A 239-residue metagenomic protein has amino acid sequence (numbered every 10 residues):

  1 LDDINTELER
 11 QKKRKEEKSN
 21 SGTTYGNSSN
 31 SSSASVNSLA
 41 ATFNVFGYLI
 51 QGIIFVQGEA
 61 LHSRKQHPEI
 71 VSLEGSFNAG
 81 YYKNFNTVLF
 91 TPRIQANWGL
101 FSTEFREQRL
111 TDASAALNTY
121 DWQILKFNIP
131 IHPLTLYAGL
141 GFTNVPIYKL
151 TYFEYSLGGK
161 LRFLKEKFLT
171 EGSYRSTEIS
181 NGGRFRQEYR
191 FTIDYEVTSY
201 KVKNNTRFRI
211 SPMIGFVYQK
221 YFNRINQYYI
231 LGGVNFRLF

Functional and structural regions predicted by a protein language model:
L1-Q66: Cleavable N-terminal export/targeting peptides
A60-H67, G75-T91: Surface-exposed strand-loop-strand hairpins of Gram-negative outer-membrane beta-barrel proteins
L61-V71, N97-L100, I129-T135, L164-K167 (+1 more regions): Short loop/turn motifs that connect adjacent beta-strands in outer-membrane beta-barrel proteins
E69-V71, N86-F90, N97-G99, A116-Y120 (+5 more regions): Residues that define the transmembrane beta-barrel architecture of outer-membrane proteins
L73-A79, T103-F105, L136-L140, L157 (+4 more regions): Membrane-embedded beta-strand positions of outer-membrane beta-barrel proteins
F77-K83, W98-S102, E107-A113, K126-N128 (+6 more regions): Transmembrane beta-strands of outer-membrane beta-barrel pores
A115-L161: Hydrophobic, well-structured mid-protein blocks that either form specific transmembrane helices
F191-I193, V197, N226-F239: Outer-membrane beta-barrel "beta-signal"
